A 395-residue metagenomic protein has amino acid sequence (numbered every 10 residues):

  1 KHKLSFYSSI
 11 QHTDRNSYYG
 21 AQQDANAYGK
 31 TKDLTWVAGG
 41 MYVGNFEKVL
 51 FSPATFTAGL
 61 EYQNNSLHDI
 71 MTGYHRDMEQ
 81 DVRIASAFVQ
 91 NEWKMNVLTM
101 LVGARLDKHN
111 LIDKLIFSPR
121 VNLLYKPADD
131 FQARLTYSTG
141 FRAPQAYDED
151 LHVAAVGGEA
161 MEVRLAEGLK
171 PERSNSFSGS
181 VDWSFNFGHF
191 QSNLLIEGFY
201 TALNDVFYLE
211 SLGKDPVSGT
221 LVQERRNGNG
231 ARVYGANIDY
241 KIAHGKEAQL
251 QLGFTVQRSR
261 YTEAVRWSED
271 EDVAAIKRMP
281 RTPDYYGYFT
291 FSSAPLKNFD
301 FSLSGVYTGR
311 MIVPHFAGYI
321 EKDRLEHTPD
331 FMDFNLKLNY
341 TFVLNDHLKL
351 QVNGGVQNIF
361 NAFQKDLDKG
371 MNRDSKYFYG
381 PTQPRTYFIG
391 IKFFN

Functional and structural regions predicted by a protein language model:
K1, G44-L50, E92-V97, F117 (+11 more regions): Outer-membrane beta-barrel strand-turn architecture
K1-D113, Q191-Y200, G235-N237, A243 (+1 more regions): Face-selective signature of the C-terminal outer-membrane beta-barrel domain
K3-Y19, K126, R134, G168-R226 (+2 more regions): Membrane-embedded beta-barrel scaffold of Gram-negative outer-membrane proteins
I10-D14, Y62-H68, M95-V97, A104-N110 (+10 more regions): Transmembrane beta-strands of outer-membrane beta-barrel pores
K32-W36, E79-A85, L115-F117, R173-F177 (+5 more regions): Residues that define the transmembrane beta-barrel architecture of outer-membrane proteins
P53, R76-A202, T255, S292: Structural signature of Gram-negative outer-membrane beta-barrels, strongest in the C-terminal barrel of TonB-dependent
K94-V97, F199-A202, E224-F316: Gram-negative outer-membrane beta-barrel transporters
L135, N175, L250-V256, K277-N395: Conserved C-terminal beta-signal and adjacent last beta-strands/turns of outer-membrane beta-barrel proteins
